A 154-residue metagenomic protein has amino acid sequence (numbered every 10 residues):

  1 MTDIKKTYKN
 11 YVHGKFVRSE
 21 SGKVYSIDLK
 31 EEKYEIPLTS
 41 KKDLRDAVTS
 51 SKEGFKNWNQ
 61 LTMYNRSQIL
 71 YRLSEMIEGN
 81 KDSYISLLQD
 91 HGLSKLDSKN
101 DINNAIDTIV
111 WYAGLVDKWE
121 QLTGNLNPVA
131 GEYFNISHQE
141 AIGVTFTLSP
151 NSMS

Functional and structural regions predicted by a protein language model:
M1-Y133: N-terminal Rossmann-like NAD(P)+-binding subdomain of aldehyde/semialdehyde dehydrogenases
L122-S154: Conserved small-residue-rich beta-alpha loop and adjacent elements that most often cradle the phosphate/pyrophosphate
